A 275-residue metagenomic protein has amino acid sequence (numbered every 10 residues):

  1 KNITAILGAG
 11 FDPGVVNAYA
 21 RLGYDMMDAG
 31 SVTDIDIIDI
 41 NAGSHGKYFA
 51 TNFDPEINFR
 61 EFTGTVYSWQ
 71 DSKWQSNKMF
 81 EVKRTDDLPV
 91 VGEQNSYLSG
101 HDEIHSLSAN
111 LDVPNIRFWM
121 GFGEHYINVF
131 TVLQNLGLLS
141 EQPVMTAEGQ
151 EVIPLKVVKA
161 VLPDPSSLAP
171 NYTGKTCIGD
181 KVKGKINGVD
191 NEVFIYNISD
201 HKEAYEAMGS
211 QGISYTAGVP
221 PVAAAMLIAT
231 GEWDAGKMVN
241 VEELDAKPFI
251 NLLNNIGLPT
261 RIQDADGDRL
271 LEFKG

Functional and structural regions predicted by a protein language model:
K1-T4: Rossmann-fold NAD(P)-binding glycine/threonine-rich loop
I6-Y19, Y24, P220, A224: Short alpha-helices
D25-G275: C-terminal catalytic/substrate-binding lobe primarily of soluble NAD(P)-dependent oxidoreductases
